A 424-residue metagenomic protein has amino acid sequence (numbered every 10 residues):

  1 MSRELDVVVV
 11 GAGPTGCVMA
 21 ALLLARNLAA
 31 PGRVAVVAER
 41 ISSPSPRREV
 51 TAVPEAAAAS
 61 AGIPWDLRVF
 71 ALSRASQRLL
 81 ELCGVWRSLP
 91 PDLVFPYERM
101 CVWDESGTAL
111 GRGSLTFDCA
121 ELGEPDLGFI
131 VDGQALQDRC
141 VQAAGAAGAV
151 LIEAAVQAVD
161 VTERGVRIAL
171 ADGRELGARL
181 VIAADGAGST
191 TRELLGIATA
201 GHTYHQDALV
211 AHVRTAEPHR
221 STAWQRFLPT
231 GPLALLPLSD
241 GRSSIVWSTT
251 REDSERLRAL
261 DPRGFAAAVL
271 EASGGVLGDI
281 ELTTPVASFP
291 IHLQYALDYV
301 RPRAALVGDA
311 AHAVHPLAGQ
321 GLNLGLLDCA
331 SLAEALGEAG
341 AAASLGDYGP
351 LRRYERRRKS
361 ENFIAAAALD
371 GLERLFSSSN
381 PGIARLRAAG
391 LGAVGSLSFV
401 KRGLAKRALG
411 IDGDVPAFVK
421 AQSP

Functional and structural regions predicted by a protein language model:
S2-T15: Beta1/beta-strand and adjacent pyrophosphate-binding region of the FAD-binding site in flavoprotein oxidoreductases
V10, L24-L67: Glycine-rich FAD pyrophosphate-binding loop
T15, S42-S43, Q157, G188: Conserved Rossmann-like nucleotide-cofactor binding loop
G62-G107: N-terminal FAD cofactor-binding segment of flavoenzymes
L80, R167, L180-V286: Conserved FAD-binding catalytic core of PHBH/FMO-like flavoproteins
D92-L194, G201-D207: Conserved N-terminal helical subregion
E255-Y348: FAD/FMN-dependent oxidoreductases across multiple families
E334-P424: C-terminal helical "tail/cap" subdomain of flavin- and related membrane-associated enzymes
